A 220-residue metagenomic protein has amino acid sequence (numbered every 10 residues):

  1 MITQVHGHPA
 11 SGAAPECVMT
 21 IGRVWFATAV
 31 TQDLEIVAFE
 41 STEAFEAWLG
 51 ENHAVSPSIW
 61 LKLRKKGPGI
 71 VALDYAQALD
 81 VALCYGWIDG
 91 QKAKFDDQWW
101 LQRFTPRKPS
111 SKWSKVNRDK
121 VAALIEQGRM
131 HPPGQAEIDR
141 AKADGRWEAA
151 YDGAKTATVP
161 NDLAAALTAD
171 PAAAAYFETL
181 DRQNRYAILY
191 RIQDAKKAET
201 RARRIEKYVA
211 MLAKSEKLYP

Functional and structural regions predicted by a protein language model:
G7-P9, V18: Short hydrophobic alpha-helical segments enriched in small aliphatic residues
V18-P220: Charge-dense, helix-prone N-terminal extensions
